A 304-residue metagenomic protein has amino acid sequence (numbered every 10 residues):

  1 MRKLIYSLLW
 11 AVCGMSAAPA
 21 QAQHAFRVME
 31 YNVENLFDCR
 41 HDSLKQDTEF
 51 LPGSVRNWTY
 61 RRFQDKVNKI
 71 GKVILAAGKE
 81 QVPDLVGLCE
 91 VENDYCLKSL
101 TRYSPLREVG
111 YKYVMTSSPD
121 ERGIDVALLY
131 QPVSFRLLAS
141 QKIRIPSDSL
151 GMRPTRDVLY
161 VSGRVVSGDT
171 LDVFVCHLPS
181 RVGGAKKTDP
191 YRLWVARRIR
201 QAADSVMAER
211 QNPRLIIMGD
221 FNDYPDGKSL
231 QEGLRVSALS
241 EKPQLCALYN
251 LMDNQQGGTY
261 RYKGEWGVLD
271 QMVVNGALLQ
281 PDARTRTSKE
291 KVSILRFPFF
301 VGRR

Functional and structural regions predicted by a protein language model:
M1-H24: Bacterial Sec-dependent N-terminal signal peptides
A20-G110, V114-I124, G302-R303: N-terminal, active-site-proximal structural segment of metallo-dependent hydrolase catalytic domains
R27-E30, D84-C89, K112-M115, V126-Y130 (+7 more regions): Structural recognition of the beta-strand scaffold that forms the well-ordered cores of secreted hydrolase catalytic
V33, V91-P179: Structured beta-strand-rich core segments of catalytic domains in phosphoester-bond hydrolases
D38-C39, Y95-K98, R122-D125, V182-A185 (+2 more regions): Extracytoplasmic/secreted cell-surface and envelope-processing proteins
L44, V166-R197, Q201: Metal-dependent phosphoester/phosphodiester hydrolase catalytic core
P52-R61, V82-L88, M115-T116, S147-S149 (+3 more regions): Second-shell loop/turn segments in exported
S205-L215, D223-R304: Metal-dependent phosphoester-hydrolase catalytic domains
